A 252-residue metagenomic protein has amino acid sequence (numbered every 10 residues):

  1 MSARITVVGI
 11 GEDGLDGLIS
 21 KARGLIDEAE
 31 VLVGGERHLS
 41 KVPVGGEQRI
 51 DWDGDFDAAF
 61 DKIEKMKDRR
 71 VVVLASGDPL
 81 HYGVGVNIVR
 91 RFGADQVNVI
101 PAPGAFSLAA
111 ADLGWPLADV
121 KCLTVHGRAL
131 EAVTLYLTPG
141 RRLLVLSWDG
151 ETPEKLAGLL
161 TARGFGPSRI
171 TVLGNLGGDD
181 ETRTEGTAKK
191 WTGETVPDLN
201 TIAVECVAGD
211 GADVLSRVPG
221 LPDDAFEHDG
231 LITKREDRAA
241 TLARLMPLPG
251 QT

Functional and structural regions predicted by a protein language model:
M1-L108, R128-L130: Class I S-adenosyl-L-methionine
S2-V7, R69-V71, G140-G230: A contiguous loop/helix-start segment that scaffolds small-molecule binding in enzyme catalytic cores
I50, G114-A118, T187-K190: Short, hinge-like loop/turn segments at secondary-structure boundaries
R90-V97, W115-D119, R163-R169: A short alpha->loop->secondary-structure connector
A105-R141, W148: Short, glycine-/small-residue-rich phosphate/pyrophosphate-handling segment
E227-L242, M246-P247: Conserved SAM-binding loop and adjacent beta-strand
G250-T252: Conserved class I S-adenosyl-L-methionine
